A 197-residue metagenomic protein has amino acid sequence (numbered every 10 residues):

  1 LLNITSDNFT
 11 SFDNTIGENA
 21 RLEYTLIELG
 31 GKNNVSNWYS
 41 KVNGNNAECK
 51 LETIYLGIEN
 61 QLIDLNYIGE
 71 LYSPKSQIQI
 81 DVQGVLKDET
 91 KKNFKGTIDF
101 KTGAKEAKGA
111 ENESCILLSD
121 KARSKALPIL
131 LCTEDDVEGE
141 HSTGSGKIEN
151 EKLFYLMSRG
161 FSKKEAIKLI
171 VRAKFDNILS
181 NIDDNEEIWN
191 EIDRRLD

Functional and structural regions predicted by a protein language model:
L1-F161, N177, D183-D197: Conserved beta-strand/loop scaffold segments within soluble protein domains that form the structured core and edges
L169-I170: Short alpha-helical scaffolding segments that buttress acidic/His motifs in well-ordered protein cores
